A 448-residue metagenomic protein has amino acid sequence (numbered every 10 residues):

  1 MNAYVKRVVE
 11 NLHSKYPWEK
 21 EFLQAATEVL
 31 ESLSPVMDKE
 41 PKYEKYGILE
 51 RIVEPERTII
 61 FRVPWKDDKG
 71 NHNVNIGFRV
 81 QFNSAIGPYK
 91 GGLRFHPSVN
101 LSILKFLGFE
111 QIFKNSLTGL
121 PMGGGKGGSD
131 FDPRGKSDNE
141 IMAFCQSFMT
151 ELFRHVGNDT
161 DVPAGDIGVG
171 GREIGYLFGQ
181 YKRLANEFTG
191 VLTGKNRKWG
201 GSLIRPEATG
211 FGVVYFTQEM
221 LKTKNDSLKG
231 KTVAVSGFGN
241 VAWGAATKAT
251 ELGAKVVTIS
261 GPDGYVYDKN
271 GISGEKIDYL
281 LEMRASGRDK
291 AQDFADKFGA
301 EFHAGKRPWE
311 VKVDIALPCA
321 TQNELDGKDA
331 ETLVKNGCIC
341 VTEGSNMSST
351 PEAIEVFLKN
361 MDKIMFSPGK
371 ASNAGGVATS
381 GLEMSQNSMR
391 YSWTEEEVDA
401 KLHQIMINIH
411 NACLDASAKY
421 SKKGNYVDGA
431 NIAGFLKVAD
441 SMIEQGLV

Functional and structural regions predicted by a protein language model:
N2-K20, Q24-A25, M220-L221, V334-V448: Adenosine-phosphate binding glycine-rich loop
A3, R7, P17, E21-Q24 (+25 more regions): Conserved active-site and cofactor/substrate-binding residues in soluble primary-metabolism enzymes
K20-L23, K39-Y46, G119, V156-G165 (+3 more regions): Flexible, glycine/charged-enriched surface loops at secondary-structure junctions
K42-N73: Structured beta-strand/loop patches that form or line metal/cofactor-binding pockets in enzymes
H96, N115-K229: Glycine/serine-rich phosphate-binding loop and adjoining beta1-alpha1 elements at the start of nucleotide-handling
T193-N196, G201-K312: Glycine-rich phosphate/diphosphate-binding loop of Rossmann-like nucleotide-binding domains
G264-F366, A371: Rossmann-like adenosine-cofactor binding region
